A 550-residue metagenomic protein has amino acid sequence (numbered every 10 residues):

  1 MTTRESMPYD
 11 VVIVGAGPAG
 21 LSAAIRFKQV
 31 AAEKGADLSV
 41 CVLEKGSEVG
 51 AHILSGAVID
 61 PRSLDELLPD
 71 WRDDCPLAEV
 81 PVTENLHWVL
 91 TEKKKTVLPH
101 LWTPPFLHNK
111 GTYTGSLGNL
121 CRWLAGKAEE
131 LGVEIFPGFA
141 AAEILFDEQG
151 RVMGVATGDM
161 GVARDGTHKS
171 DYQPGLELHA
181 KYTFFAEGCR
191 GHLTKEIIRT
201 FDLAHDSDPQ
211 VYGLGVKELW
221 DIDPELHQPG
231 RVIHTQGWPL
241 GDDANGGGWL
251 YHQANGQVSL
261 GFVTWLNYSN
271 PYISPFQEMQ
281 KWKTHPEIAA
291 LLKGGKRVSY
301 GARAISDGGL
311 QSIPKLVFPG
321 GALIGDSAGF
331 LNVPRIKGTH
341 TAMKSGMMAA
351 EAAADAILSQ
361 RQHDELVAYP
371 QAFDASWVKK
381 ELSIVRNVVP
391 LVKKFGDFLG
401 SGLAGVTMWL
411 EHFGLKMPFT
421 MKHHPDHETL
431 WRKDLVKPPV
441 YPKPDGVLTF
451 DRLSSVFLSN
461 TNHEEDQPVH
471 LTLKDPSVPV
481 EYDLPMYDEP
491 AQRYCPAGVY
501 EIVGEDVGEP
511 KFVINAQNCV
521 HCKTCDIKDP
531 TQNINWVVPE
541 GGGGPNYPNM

Functional and structural regions predicted by a protein language model:
R4-A19, C41: Beta1/beta-strand and adjacent pyrophosphate-binding region of the FAD-binding site in flavoprotein oxidoreductases
K28-I53: Glycine-rich FAD pyrophosphate-binding loop
K45-K94: N-terminal FAD cofactor-binding segment of flavoenzymes
G118, R122-W123, K127-I288, M348 (+1 more regions): Predominantly flavin-linked oxidoreductase catalytic cores and closely associated redox partners
A302-V333, S455-D466, P479-Y494, E501: FAD-binding beta-loop-beta segment adjacent to the flavin cofactor pocket
G329-R335, M347, E351-G396, V513-N515 (+1 more regions): Active-site-proximal substrate-binding core of FAD-dependent oxidoreductases
V392-V447: C-terminal auxiliary extensions adjacent to catalytic cores
P485-A516, K523-N546: Iron-sulfur cluster-binding cysteine motifs and their immediate structural context in ferredoxin-like electron-transfer
